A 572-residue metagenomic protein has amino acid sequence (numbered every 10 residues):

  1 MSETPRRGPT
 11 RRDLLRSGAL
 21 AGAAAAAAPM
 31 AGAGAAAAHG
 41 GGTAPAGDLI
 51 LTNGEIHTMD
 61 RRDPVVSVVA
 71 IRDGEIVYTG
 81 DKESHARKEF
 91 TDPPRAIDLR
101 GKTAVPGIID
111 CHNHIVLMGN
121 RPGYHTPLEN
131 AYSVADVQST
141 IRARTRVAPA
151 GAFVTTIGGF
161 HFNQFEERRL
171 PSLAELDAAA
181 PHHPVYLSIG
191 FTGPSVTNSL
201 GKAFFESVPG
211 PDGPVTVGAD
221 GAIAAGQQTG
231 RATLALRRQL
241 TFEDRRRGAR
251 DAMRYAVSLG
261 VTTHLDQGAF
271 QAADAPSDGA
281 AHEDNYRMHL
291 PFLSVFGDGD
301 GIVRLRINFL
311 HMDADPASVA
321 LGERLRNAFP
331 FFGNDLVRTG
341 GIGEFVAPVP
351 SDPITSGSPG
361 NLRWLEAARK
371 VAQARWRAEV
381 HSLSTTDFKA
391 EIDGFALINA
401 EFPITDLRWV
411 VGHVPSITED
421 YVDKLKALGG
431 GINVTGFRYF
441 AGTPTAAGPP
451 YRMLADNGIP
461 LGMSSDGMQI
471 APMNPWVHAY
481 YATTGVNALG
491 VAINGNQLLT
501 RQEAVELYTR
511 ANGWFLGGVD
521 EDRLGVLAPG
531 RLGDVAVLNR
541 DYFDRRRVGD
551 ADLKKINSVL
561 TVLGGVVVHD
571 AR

Functional and structural regions predicted by a protein language model:
M1-T10, A24: N-terminal secretory signal peptides
R6-L15, A33: Twin-arginine (Tat) signal peptide motif
S17, H39-T52, H57, R61-E323 (+5 more regions): Divalent metal-binding segments
G18-A23: Sec-dependent signal peptide hydrophobic core
A24-T43, R540-F543: C-terminal region of N-terminal signal peptides and the immediate post-cleavage residues of exported proteins
R326-V337, F402-I404, L425-A427: Acidic (Asp/Glu)-rich catalytic clusters
N334-A347, G430-R438: Non-cysteine beta-strand/loop elements that form the S-adenosyl-L-methionine
R369-W409, H413-P415, E419, D423 (+4 more regions): His/Asp/Glu-enriched, well-ordered alpha-helical/loop segment that forms or immediately abuts the divalent-metal
